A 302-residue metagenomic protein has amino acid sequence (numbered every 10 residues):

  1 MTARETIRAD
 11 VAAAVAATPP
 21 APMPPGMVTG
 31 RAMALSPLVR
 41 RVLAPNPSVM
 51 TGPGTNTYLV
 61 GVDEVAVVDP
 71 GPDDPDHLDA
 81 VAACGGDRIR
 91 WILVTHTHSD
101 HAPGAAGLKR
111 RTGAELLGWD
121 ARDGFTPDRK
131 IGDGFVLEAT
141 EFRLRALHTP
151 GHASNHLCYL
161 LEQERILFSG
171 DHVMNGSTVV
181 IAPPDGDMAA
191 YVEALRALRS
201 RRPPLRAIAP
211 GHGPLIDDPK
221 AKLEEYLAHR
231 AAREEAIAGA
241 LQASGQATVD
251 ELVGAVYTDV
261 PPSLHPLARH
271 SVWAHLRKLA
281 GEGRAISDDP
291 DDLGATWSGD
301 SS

Functional and structural regions predicted by a protein language model:
T2-E5, A14, A21, G239-S302: C-terminal regulatory/interaction regions
T2-T29, G86, R110, A114 (+1 more regions): Binuclear metal-dependent hydrolase catalytic cores
P25-C84, C158-N175: Conserved beta-strand hairpin/beta-sheet module of binuclear metal-dependent hydrolase folds, prominently
L38, V81, H212, I237 (+1 more regions): Residue-level signal for inorganic ion chemistry
N46-P53, P70-R145, S154, R165 (+1 more regions): Active-site HxH/HxHxD metal-binding segment of metal-dependent hydrolases
V65-V67, P72-D74, R143-A240: Metallo-beta-lactamase
T95, T149, L279: Conserved S/T- and glycine-rich ATP-binding loop of Class I adenylate-forming
G113-D120, F168-G170, Y226, P262-L264: Short hydrophobic/aromatic-enriched beta-strand-loop microsegments
